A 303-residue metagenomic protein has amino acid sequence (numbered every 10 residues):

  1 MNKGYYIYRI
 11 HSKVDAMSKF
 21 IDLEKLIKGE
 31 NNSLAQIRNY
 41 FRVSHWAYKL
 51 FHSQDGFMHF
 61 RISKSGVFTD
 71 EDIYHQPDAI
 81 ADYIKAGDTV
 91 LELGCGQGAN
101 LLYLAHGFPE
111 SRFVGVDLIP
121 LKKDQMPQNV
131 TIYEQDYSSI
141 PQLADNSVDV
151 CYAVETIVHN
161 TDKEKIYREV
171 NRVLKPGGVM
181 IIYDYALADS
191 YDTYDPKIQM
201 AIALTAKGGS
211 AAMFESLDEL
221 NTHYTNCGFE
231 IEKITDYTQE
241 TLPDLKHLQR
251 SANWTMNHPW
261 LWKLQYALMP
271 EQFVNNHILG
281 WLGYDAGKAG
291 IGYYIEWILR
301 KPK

Functional and structural regions predicted by a protein language model:
Y5-L50: N-terminal auxiliary segments of SAM/dcSAM-dependent transferases
F41, T238-D285: C-terminal helical/coil "lid" or tail adjacent to the Rossmann-like core of SAM-dependent
V67-A86: Conserved alpha-helix/loop element of class I SAM-dependent methyltransferases that forms part of the SAM/SAH-binding
L91, Q97-S139: Class I SAM-dependent methyltransferase SAM/SAH-binding core
S139-V150: A short acidic, Gly/Pro-enriched loop at the edge of an enzyme's catalytic core that lines a small-molecule cofactor
E164-V179: A short glycine-rich, Lys/Arg-flanked "PGG" loop and its adjoining helix->strand segment in the class I
A186-A211: Short, glycine-/aromatic-enriched active-site segment of Class I SAM-dependent methyltransferases
A212-G228: Short alpha-helix
